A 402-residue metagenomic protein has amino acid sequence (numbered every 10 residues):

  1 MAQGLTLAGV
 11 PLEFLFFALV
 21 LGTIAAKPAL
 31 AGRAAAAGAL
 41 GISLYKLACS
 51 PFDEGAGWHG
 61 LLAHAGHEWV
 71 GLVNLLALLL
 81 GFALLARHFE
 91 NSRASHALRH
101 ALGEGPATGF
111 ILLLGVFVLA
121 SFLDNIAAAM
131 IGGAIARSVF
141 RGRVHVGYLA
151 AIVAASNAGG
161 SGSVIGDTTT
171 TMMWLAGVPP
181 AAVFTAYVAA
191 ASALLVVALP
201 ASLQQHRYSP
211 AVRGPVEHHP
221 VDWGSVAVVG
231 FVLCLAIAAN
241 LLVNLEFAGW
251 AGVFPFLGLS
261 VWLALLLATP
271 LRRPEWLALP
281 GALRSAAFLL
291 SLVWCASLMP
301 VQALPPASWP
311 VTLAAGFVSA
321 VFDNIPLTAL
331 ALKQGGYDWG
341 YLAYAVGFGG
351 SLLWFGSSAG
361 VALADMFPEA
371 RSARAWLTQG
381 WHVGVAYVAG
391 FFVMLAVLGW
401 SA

Functional and structural regions predicted by a protein language model:
Q3-G9, P28, G57-L75, P179-A189 (+5 more regions): Interfacial loop-to-helix junctions that mark the boundaries of transmembrane helices in multi-pass membrane
A8-E13, G71-L75, A101-L114, F140-A150 (+3 more regions): Membrane-interfacial loop-to-helix junctions in multi-pass transporters
V10-L21, P28-A56, L72-L84, S225-L235 (+2 more regions): Hydrophobic mid-bilayer segments of alpha-helices in multi-pass membrane transport proteins, especially secondary
A26, G32, L85, N91 (+6 more regions): Juxtamembrane and boundary regions of transmembrane helices in multi-pass small-molecule transporters and channels
P28-A31, L85-R93, L119-I131, G159-D167 (+2 more regions): Short helix-coil transition sites and intra-membrane helix breaks within transmembrane domains of multi-pass
A107-S161, M172-A176, A329-Y344, G399-W400: Hydrophobic transmembrane alpha-helices that form the pore/transport pathway of multi-pass ion and small-solute
L194-W262: Long, contiguous bundles of hydrophobic transmembrane helices that form the permeation core of multi-pass
F231-Y337: Transmembrane helical segments that form the transport core of multi-pass membrane transport proteins
